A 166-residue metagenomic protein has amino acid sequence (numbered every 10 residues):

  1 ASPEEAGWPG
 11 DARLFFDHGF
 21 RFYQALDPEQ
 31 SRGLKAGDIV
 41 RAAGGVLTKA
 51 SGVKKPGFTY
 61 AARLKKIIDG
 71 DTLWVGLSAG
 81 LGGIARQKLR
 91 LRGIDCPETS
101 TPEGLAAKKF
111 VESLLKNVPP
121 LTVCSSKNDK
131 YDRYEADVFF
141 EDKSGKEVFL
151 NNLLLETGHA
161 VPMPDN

Functional and structural regions predicted by a protein language model:
A1-N166: Small beta-barrel nucleic-acid-binding modules, primarily SNase/OB-fold domains and secondarily Tudor-like barrels
